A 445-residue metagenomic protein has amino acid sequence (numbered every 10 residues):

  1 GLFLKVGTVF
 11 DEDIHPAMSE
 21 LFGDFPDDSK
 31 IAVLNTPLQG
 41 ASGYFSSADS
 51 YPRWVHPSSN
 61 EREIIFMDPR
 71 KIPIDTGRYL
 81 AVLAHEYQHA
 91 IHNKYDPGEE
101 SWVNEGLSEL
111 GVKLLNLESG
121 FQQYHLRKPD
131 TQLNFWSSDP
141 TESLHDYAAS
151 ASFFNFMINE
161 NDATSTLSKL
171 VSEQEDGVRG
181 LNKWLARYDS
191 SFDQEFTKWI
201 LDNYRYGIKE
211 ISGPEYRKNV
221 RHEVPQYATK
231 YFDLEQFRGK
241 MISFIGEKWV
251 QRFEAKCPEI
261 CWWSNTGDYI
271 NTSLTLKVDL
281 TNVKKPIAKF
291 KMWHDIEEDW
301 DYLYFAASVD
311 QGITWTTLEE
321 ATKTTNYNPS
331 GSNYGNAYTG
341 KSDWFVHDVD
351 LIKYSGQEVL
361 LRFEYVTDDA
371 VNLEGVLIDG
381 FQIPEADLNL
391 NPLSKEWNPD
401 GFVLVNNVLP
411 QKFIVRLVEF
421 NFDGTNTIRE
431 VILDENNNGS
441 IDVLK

Functional and structural regions predicted by a protein language model:
G1-E100, N104-L107, G111, N116-W136: Juxtacatalytic substrate-recognition/specificity segment
G43-D49, N93-K94, S101, G120-Q123 (+5 more regions): Short, solvent-exposed loop/turn and secondary-structure capping segments
K128-R205: Active-site-proximal alpha-helical
D176-K277, K285-A306, A321, Y338 (+1 more regions): Beta/coil-rich, acidic/histidine-enriched accessory regions frequently appended to metallopeptidases
I287, E358-R362: Short, conserved beta-strand segments of beta-strand-rich sandwich/propeller modules, principally
A306-E358, N389, I428-V443: Exoplasmic/lumenal beta-rich domain surfaces
F363-V371: Short beta-strand-plus-loop segments that form exposed binding edges in beta-rich domains
